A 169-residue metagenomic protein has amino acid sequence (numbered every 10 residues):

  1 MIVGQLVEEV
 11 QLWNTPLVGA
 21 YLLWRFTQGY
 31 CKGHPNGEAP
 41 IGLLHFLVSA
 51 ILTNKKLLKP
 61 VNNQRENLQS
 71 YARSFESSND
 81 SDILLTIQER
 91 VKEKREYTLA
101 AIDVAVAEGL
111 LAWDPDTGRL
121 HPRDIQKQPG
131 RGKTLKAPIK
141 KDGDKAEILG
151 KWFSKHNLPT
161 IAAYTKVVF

Functional and structural regions predicted by a protein language model:
M1-L23, F153-F169: Short, extreme N-terminal leader segments that mark the start of a protein/domain
E9, W13, L22-Q69: N-terminal interaction modules that seed assembly of large macromolecular complexes
S70-S74: An alpha-helical, amphipathic repeat domain used for nucleic-acid recognition, typified by the mTERF helical solenoid
I83-R95: Short helix-coil junctions and helix-kink-helix linkers
L99-L111: Basic amphipathic alpha-helical segments that dock to polyanions
D114-P115: Beta-hairpin "wing" of winged helix-turn-helix
G118-R123: Minor-groove-contacting beta-hairpin "wing" of winged helix-turn-helix DNA-binding domains
Q126-F169: Glycine-rich, aromatic-bearing surface loops/beta-hairpins
